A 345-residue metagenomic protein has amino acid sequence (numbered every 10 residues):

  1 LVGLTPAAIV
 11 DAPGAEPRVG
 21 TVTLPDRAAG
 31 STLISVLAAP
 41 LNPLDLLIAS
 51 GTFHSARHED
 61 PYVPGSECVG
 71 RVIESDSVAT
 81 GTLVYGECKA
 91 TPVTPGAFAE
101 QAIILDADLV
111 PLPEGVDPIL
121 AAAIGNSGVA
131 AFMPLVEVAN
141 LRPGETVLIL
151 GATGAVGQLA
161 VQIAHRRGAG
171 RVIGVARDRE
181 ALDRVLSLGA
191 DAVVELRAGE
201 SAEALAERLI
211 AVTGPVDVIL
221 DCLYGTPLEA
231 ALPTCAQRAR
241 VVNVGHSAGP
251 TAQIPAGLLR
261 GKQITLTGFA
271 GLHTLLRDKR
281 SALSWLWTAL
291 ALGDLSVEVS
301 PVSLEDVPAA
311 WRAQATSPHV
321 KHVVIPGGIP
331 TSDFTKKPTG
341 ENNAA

Functional and structural regions predicted by a protein language model:
L1-G3, R277-A345: C-terminal hydrophobic helical "lid"/dimerization subdomain of Rossmann-like NAD(P)H-dependent oxidoreductases
P25-P40, T52-A90: Glycine-rich beta-strand-centered segment in the early N-terminal region that forms part of a ligand/cofactor-binding
V78-A79, L141, C235: Short, well-ordered loop/turn sites that connect or cap secondary structure elements
Y85-G151: NAD(P)H dinucleotide-binding glycine-rich loop of Rossmann-like/cofactor-binding domains, especially the beta1-alpha1
A97-F98, A176-R184, P250-A256: Short, glycine/polar-rich helix-capping loops at beta-to-alpha or helix-loop-helix junctions that flank or form
A122-A198: Mid-domain Rossmann-like dinucleotide-binding core that forms the NAD(H)/NADP(H) cofactor-binding site
L188-T265, A345: Glycine-rich cofactor phosphate-binding loops and adjacent beta1-alpha1 units of small-molecule cofactor enzyme domains
A239-V244, I254-S296: Rossmann-fold dehydrogenase core element
